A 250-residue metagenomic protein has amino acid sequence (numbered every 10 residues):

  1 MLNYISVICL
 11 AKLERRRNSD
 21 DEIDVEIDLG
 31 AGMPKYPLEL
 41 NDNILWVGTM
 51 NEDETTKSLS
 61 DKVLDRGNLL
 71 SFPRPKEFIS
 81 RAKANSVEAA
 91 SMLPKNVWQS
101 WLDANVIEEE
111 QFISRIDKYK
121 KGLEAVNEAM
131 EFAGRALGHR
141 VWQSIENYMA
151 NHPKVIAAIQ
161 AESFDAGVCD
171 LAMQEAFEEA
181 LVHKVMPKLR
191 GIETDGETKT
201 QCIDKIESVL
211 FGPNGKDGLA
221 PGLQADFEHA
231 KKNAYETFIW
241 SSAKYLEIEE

Functional and structural regions predicted by a protein language model:
M1-E250: C-terminal regulatory/interaction module of P-loop NTP-utilizing enzymes
